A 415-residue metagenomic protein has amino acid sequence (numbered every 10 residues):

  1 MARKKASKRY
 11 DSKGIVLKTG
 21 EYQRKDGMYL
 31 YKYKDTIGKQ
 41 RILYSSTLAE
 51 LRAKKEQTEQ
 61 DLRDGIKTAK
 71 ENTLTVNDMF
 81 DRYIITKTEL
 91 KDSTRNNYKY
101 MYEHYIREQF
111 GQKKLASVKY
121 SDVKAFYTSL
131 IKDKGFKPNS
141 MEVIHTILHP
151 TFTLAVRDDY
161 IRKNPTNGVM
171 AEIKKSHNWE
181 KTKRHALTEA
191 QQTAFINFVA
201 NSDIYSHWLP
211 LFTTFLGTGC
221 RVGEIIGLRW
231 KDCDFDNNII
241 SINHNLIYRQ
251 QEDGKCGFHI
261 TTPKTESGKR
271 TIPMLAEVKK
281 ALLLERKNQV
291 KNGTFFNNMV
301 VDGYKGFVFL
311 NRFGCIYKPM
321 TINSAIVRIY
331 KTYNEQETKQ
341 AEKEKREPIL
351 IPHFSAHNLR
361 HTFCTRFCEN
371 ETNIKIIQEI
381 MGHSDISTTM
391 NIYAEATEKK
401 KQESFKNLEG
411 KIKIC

Functional and structural regions predicted by a protein language model:
M1, N237, Y248-K269, A276-V278 (+3 more regions): C-terminal secondary-structure termini that scaffold catalytic or DNA-interacting sites
M1-L74, D78-D81, I85, Y100 (+5 more regions): Basic/aromatic DNA-contact patch characteristic of tyrosine site-specific recombinases
D35, I42-L43, T47, N72 (+4 more regions): N-terminal core-binding DNA-recognition domain of tyrosine site-specific recombinases/integrases
L43, T47, I239-S241, Q250-Q251 (+2 more regions): C-terminal catalytic core of Y-nucleophile DNA break-rejoin enzymes
P138, E142-T146, R157, I161-K163 (+5 more regions): Basic, Lys/Arg- and aromatic-enriched nucleic-acid-binding interface segment
N197-W208, T218, I272, N288-N298 (+3 more regions): Short, basic (Lys/Arg/His-rich) helix/loop patches that form interaction surfaces in the mid-to-C-terminal regions
D232-I239, T372-I392: Short, polar N-cap/turn motifs at the start of nucleic acid-interacting alpha helices
L246-Y248, T362, M381-N407: Catalytic-site neighborhood detector that most strongly recognizes the C-terminal catalytic loop/helix of tyrosine
